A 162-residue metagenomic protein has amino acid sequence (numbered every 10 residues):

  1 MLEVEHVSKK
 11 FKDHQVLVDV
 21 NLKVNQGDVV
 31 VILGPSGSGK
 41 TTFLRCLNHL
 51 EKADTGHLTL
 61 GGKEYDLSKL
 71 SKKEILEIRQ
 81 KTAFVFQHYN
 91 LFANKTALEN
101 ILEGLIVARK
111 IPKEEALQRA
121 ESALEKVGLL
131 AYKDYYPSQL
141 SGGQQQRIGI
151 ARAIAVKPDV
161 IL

Functional and structural regions predicted by a protein language model:
L33-P35: The feature captures the beta-strand-to-loop junction immediately N-terminal to the Walker
N48: Helix-to-loop junction immediately C-terminal to a conserved catalytic motif
K63-D66, R109, K113-Y132: Conserved ABC ATPase "signature" region
Y65-A83, K113-E114: ABC ATPase NBD coupling module
K95-E103: Short coil-to-helix segment of the ABC ATPase nucleotide-binding domain corresponding to the Q-loop/switch region
Y136-L140, Q144-Q145: Conserved ABC ATPase signature
